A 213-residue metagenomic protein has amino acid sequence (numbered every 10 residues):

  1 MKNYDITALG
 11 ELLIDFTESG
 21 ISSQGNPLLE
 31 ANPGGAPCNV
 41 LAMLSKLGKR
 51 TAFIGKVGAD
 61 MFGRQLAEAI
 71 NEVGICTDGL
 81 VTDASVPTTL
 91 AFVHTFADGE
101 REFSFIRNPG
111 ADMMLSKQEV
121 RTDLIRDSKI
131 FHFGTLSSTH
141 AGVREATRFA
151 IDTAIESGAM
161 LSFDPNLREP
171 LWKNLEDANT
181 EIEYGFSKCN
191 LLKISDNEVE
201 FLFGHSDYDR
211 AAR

Functional and structural regions predicted by a protein language model:
M1-C76, L80: Glycine-rich phosphate/adenosyl-contacting loop at the front of the ribokinase-like
A8-L9, S162-F163, K193-I194: General beta-strand structural signal in soluble alpha/beta enzymes
R50-T135: Conserved N-terminal subdomain of the carbohydrate kinase-like
N108, L136, N166-P170, N197: Active-site beta-loop-alpha junctions enriched in small/polar residues
I130, M160-S162, L191: Structural preference for beta-strand elements that scaffold enzyme active sites
T153-M160: A short helix->loop->beta-strand "cap" motif at the edges of active sites that frequently abuts
S157, L171-R213: Conserved phosphate/ATP/ADP-binding segment of small-molecule kinases
